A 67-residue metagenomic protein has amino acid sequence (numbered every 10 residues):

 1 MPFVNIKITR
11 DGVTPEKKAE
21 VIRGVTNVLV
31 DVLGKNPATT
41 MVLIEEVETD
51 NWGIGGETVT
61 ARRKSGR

Functional and structural regions predicted by a protein language model:
P2-R67: A domain-level signal for the structural core that forms small-molecule/cofactor-binding pockets and catalytic centers
